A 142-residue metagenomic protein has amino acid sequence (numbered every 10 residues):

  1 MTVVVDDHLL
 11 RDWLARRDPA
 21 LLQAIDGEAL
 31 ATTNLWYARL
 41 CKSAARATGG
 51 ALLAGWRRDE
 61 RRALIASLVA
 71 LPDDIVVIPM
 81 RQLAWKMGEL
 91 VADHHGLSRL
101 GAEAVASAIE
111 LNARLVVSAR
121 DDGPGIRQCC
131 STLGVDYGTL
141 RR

Functional and structural regions predicted by a protein language model:
M1-R39, S43-E60: Short, well-structured N-terminal submotif of metal-dependent ribonuclease cores
D7, G101-A102: Conserved glycosyltransferase catalytic-site signature
W13, R39, K86, G125-I126: Phosphate- and divalent-cation-binding pockets in alpha/beta enzyme and binding domains that engage nucleotide-derived
T32-T33, Y37, V105, I109-R142: Acidic, PIN/NYN-like endoribonuclease modules and their adjacent C-terminal/linker elements
A44, T48-L52, P72, V91 (+1 more regions): Short amphipathic alpha-helical interaction patches enriched in hydrophobic/aromatic residues with interspersed Lys/Arg
A66-H94, A102-S107: Acidic catalytic patch
